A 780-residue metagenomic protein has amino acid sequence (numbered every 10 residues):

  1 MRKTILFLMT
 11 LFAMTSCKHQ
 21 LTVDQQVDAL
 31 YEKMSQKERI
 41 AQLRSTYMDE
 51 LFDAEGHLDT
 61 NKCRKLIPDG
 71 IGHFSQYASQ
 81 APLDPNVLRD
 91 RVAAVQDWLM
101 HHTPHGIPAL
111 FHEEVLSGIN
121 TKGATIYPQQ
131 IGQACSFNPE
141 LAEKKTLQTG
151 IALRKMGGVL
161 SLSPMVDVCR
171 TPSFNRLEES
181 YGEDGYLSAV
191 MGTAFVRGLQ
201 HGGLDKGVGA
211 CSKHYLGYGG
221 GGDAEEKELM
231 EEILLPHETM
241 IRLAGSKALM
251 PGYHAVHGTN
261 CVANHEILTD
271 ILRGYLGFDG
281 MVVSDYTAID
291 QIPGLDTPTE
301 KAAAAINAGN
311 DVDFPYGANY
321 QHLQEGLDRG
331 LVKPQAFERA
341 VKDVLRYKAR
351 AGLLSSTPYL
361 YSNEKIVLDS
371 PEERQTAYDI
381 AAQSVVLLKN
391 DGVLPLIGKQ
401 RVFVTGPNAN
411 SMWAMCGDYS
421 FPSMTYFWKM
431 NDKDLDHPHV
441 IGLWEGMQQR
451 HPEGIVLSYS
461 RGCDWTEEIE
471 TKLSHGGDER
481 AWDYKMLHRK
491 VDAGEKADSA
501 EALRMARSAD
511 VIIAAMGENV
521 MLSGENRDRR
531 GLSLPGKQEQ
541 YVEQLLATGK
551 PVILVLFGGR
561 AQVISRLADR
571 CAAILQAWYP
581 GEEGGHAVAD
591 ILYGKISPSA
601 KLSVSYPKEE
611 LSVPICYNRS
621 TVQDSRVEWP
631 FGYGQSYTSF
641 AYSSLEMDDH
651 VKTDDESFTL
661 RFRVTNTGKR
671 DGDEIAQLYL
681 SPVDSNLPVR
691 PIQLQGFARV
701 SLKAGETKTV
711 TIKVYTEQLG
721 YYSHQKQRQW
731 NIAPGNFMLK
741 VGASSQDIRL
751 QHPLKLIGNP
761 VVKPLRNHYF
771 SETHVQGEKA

Functional and structural regions predicted by a protein language model:
M1-T22: Bacterial Sec-dependent N-terminal signal peptides
S16-S723, Q729-V741, S745, H768-E778: Glycoside hydrolase catalytic-domain context in secreted enzymes
D747-K763: Short beta-strand elements
